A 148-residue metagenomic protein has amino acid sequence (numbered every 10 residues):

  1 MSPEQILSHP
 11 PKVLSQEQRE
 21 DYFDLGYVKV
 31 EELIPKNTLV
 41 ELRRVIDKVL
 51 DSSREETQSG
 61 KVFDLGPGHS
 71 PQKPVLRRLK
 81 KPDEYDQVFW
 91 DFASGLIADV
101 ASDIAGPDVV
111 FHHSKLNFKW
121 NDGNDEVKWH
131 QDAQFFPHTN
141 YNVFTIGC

Functional and structural regions predicted by a protein language model:
M1-D24, E31-W129, F135-F136: Non-heme Fe(II)-dependent double-stranded beta-helix
K29, K128, T145-G147: Conserved beta-strand segments that form the floor/walls of ligand-binding pockets within enzyme and binding domains
F89, N142-C148: Short, intrinsically disordered, charge-balanced linker/junction segments flanking boundaries in proteins
